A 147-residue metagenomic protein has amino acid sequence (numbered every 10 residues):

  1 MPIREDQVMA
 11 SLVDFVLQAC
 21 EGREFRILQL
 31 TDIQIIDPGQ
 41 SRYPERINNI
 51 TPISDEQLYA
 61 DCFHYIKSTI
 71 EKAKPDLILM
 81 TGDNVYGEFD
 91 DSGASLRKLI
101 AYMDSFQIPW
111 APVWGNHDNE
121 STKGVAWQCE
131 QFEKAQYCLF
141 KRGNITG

Functional and structural regions predicted by a protein language model:
M1-A94: N-terminal active-site segment of His-dependent metallophosphoesterases
P2-L17, L96-G147: Extended active-site neighborhood of metal-dependent phosphoesterases/phosphodiesterases
